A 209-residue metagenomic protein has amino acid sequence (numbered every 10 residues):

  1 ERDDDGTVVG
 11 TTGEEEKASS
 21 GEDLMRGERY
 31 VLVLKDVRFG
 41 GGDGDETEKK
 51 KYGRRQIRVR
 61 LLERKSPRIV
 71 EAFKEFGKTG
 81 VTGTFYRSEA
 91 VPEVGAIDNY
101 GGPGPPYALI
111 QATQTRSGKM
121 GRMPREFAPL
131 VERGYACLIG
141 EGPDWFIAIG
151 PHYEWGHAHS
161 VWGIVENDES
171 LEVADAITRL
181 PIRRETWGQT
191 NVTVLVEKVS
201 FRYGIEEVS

Functional and structural regions predicted by a protein language model:
E1-S209: Cyclophilin-like peptidyl-prolyl cis-trans isomerases
